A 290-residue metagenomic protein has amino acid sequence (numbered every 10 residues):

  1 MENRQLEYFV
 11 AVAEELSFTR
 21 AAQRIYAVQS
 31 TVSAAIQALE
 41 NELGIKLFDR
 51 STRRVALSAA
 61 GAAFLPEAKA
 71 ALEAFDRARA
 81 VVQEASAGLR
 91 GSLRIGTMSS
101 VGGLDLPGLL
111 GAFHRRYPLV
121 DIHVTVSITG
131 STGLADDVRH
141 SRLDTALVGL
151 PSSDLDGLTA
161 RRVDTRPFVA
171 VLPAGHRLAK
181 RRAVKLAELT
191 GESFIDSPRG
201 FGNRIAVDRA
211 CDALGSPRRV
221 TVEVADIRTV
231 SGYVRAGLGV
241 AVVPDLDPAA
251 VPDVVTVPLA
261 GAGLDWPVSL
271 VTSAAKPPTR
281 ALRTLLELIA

Functional and structural regions predicted by a protein language model:
M1-T31, A35, D49-S51, F64: N-terminal short secondary-structure element
E40-A59: A short LG(V/I)-centered, amphipathic sequence patch enriched for acidic residue(s) preceding the LG motif
E42-L43, F64-S86, L109: Alpha-helical linker/hinge and terminal dimerization helices associated with HTH transcriptional regulators
R90-S153: Central regulatory/effector-binding core of bacterial HTH transcription factors
G149, A179, K185, E192-L214 (+1 more regions): Secondary-structure junction motif
G157-F168, L172-F194, R280-L282: Flexible hinge/capping segments at coil-to-helix
T159-V169, A241-L246, P252-P267: Short beta-strand->loop
T256-A290: A late-sequence structural motif
